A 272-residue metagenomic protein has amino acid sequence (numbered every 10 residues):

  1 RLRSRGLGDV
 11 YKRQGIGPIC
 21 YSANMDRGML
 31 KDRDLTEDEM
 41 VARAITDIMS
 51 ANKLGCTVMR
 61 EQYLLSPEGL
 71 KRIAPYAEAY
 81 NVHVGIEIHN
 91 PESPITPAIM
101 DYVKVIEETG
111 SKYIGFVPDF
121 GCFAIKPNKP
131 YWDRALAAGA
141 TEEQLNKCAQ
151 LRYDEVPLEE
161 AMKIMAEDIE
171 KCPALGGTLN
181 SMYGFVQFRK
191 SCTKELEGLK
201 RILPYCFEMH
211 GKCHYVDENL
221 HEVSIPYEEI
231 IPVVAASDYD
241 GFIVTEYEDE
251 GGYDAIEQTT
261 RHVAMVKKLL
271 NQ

Functional and structural regions predicted by a protein language model:
R1-L7, Y11: Single conserved hydrophobic/aromatic residue that forms the stacking wall/gate of nucleotide- or nucleobase-binding
S4-R5, E37-I45, P67-K71, A98-V103 (+3 more regions): Charged helix-capping and loop-helix junction motifs
K12, N52, E78, L203 (+1 more regions): Anion (oxyanion) recognition and catalysis
G17, D26-P118, C122-D168: Active-site acidic/histidine proton-transfer and metal-coordination neighborhood in alpha/beta enzyme cores
A23-D26, L64, H89-S93, D119-I125 (+3 more regions): Active-site beta-loop-alpha junctions enriched in small/polar residues
A51, V84, M209, V234 (+2 more regions): Conserved, mostly hydrophobic/aromatic
I95-I99, K126-D240, Y253-E257: Gly/Pro-rich active-site loop or hairpin
A255-Q272: C-terminal helical cap(s) of enzyme catalytic domains, especially alpha/beta-barrels
